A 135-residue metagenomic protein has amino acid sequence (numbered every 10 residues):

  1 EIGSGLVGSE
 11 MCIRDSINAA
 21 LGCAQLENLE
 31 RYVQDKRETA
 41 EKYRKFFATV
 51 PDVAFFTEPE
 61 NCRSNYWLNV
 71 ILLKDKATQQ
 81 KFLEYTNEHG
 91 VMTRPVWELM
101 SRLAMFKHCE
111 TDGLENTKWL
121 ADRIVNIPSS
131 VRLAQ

Functional and structural regions predicted by a protein language model:
E1-I13, C62: Single conserved hydrophobic/aromatic residue that forms the stacking wall/gate of nucleotide- or nucleobase-binding
S9, F56-P59, D112-W119: Short beta-strand/turn micro-motifs at beta-sheet edges
S16-A19, C23, R37-R44, A54-L72 (+1 more regions): Conserved glycine-rich beta-strand-loop-beta hairpin in the small C-terminal domain of fold type I
G22-E27, R31: Short, aromatic/basic-rich helix-turn unit that serves as a nucleic-acid recognition element
E30-F56, L72-E88: Conserved PLP-dependent catalytic core of the aminotransferase class-I/II
K42, F46-F47, K81-G113, W119-V125: Conserved PLP cofactor-binding pocket of PLP-dependent enzymes
T57, Y66-D75, A104-T111, D122-A134: Conserved PLP-binding active-site segment of the aspartate aminotransferase-like
